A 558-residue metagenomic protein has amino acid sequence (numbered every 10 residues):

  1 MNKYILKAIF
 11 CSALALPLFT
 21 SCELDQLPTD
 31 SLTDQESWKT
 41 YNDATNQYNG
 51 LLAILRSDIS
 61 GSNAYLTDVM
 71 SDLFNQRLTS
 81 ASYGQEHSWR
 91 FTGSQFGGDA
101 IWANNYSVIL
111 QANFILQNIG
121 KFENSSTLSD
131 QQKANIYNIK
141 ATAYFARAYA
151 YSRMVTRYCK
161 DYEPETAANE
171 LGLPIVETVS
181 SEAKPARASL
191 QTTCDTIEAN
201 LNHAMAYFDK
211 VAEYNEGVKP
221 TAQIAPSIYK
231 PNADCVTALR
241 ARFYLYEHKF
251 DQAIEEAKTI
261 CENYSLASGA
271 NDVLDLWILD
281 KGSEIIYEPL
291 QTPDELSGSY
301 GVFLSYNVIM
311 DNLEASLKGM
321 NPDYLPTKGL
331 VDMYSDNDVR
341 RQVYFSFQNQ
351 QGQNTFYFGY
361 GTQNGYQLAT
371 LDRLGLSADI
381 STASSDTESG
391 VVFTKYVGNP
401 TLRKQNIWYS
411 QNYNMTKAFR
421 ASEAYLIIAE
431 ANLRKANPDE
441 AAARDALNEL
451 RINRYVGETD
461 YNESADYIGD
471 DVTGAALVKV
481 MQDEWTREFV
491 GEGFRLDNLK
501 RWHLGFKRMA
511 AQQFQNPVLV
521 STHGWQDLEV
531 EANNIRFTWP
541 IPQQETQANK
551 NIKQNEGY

Functional and structural regions predicted by a protein language model:
M1-T20: Sec-dependent bacterial lipoprotein signal peptides
C22-S71, A257, L330-S335, V343 (+4 more regions): Membrane-proximal, proline-rich intrinsically disordered regions
D34, N63-L73, L78, C159-N169 (+2 more regions): Short, surface-exposed recognition loops and adjoining beta-strand edges that mediate ligand/DNA contacts, enriched
Y48, I109-A112, C194, L201 (+2 more regions): Inward-facing hydrophobic residues that define packing positions of alpha-helical scaffold repeats
Y83-Y158, A188-S189, A206-F208, Y409-T416 (+1 more regions): Conserved, well-structured interaction surfaces
F250, P438-E440: TPR-repeat structural position
I254-K417, A421, V456-A465, V478 (+7 more regions): Hydrophobic-face positions in mid-chain alpha helices that act as interaction patches
